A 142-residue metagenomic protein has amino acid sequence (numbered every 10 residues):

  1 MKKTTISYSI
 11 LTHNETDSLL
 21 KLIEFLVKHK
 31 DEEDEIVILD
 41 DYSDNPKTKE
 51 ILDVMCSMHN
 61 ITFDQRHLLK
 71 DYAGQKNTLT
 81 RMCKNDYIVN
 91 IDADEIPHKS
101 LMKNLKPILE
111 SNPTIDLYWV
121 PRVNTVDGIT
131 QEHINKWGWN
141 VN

Functional and structural regions predicted by a protein language model:
M1-K28: N-proximal low-complexity "stem/linker" segments adjacent to membrane-targeting elements
I23-Q65: Acidic donor-binding segment of Leloir-type glycosyltransferases
F25-H29, V54, T78, M82 (+1 more regions): A generic secondary-structure signal
Q65-Y72: Short, acidic/glycine-rich phosphate-metal binding loop used to engage nucleotide
A73-T80, H98-N142: Catalytic-site signature of metal-activated, phosphate-bearing donor transferases, centered on the GT-A/GT-A-like
I88: Short aromatic/hydrophobic "clamp" motif used to bind/position activated sugar donors
D92-I96: The conserved acidic donor/metal-binding loop of glycosyltransferases
